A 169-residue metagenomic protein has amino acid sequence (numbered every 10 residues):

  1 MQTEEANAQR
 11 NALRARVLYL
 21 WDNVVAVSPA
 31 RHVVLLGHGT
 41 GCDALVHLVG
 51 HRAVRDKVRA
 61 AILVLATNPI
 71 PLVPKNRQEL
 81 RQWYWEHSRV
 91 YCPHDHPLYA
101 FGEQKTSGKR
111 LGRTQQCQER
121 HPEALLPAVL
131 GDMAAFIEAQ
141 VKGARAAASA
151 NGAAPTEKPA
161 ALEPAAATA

Functional and structural regions predicted by a protein language model:
M1-Q2, H38: Chromatin/DNA-recognition segments of nuclear transcriptional regulators
Q2-S28: Alpha/beta-hydrolase active-site loop
L36-C42: Gly/Ala-rich beta-loop-alpha elbow adjacent to hydrolase catalytic centers
D43-L48: Hydrolases whose catalytic domains are alpha/beta-hydrolase-1, hotdog thioesterase, or metallo-beta-lactamase-like
G50-P155: The feature captures the conserved acid-bearing segment of alpha/beta-hydrolase catalytic domains
S149-A169: Intrinsic disorder/low-complexity signal
